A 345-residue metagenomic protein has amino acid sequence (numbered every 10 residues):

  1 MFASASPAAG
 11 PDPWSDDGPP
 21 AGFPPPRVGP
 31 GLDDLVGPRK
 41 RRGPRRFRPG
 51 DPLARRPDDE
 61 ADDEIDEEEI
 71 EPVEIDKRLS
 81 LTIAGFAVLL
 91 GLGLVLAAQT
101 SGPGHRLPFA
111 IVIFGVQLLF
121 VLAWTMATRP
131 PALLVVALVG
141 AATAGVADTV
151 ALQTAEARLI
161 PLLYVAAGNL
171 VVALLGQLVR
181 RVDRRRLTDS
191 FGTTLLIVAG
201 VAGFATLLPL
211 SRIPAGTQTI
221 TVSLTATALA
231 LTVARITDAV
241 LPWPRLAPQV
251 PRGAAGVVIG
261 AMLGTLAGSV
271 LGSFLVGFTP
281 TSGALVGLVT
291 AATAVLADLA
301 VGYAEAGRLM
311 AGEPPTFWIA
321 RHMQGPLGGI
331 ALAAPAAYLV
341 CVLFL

Functional and structural regions predicted by a protein language model:
M1-I70: Acidic/Ser-Thr/Pro-Gly-rich, low-complexity N-terminal segments of Actinobacterial cell-envelope proteins
A3-A5, A9-D12, D16, F23 (+4 more regions): C-terminal transmembrane helix-loop-helix hairpin of multi-pass membrane proteins
E64, I111-A123, T143-A147, G168-L175: Central hydrophobic cores of alpha-helical transmembrane segments in multi-pass inner-membrane proteins across all
E67-E68, Q117-R129, V172-L187, T232-Q249 (+1 more regions): C-terminal ends of transmembrane helices
G91-T100, W124, A142-E156, A173-L178 (+4 more regions): Hydrophobic alpha-helical transmembrane segments and adjacent interfacial helices in integral membrane proteins
A97-V116, A155-V171, I213-L231, P280-L296: Structural signature of hydrophobic alpha-helical transmembrane segments
P131-A142, P161-V165, R185-I197, A247-G260 (+1 more regions): Cytoplasmic-side transmembrane-helix entry/capping segments in multi-pass membrane proteins
R180, D189-S282, G302-Y303: Conserved mixed alpha/beta catalytic, RNA-binding, or beta-rich assembly cores of soluble enzyme, regulatory
